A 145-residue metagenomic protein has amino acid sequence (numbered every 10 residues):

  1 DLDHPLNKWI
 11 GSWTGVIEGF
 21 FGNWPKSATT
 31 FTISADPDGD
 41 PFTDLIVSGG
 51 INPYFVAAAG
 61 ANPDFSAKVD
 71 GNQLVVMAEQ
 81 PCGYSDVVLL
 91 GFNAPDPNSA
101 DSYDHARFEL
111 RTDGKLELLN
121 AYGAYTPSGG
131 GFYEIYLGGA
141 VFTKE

Functional and structural regions predicted by a protein language model:
D1-D3, D113-E145: Edge beta-strand at a domain terminus
D1-T14, F42, E145: N-terminal helix-cap/turn-to-beta initiation motif at the start of protein domains
F20-V75: N-terminal glycine/threonine-rich, aromatic-flanked beta-hairpin/loop signature
F21-P25, I51-P63, P81-G91, G123-E134: Short, surface-exposed beta-strand/loop "edge" segments at domain boundaries and coil↔beta transitions
W24-T29, G91-D104, Y133-L137: Amphipathic hydrophobic-ligand
A61-Q73, N93, S102-T112, G139-E145: Extended lipid/amphipathic-ligand handling interfaces
A78-P127: Acidic, glycine-rich flexible loop segments
